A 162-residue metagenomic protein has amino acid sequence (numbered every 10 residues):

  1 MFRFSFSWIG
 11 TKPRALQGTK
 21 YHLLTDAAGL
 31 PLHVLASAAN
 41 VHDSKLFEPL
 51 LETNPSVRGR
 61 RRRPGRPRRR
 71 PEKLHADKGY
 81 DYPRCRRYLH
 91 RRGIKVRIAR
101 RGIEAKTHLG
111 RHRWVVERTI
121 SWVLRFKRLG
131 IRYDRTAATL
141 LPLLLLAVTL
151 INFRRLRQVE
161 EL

Functional and structural regions predicted by a protein language model:
M1-R101, H108, L162: Polybasic low-complexity intrinsically disordered regions
G18, P83, R87, R92-V96 (+1 more regions): Basic, amphipathic alpha-helical segments enriched in Lys/Arg and hydrophobic/aromatic residues
